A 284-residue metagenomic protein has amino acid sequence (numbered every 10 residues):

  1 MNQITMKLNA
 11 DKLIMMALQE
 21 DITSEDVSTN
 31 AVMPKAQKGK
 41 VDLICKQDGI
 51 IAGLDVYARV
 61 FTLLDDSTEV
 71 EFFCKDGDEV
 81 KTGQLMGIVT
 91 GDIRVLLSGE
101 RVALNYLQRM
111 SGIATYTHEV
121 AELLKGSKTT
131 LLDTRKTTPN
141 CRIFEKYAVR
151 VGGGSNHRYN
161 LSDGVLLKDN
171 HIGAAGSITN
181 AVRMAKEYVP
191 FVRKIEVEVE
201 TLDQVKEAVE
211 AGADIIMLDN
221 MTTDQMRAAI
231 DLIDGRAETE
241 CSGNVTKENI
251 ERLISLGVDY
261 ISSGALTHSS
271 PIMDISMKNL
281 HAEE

Functional and structural regions predicted by a protein language model:
N2-A211, I215, R227-L232, E238-C241 (+2 more regions): Acidic/glycine-rich phosphate/pyrophosphate-binding loops and surrounding catalytic core that coordinate Mg2+
N220, G243, G264-A265: Short secondary-structure boundary segments
A265-E284: Short, charged, intrinsically disordered terminal tails
